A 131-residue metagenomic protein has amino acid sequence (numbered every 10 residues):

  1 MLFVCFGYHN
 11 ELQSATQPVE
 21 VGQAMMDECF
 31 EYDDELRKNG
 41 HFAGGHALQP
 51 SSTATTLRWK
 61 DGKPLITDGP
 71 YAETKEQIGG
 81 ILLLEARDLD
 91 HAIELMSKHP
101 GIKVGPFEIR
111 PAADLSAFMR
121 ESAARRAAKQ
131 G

Functional and structural regions predicted by a protein language model:
M1-G131: Conserved, structured core segments of small domains
